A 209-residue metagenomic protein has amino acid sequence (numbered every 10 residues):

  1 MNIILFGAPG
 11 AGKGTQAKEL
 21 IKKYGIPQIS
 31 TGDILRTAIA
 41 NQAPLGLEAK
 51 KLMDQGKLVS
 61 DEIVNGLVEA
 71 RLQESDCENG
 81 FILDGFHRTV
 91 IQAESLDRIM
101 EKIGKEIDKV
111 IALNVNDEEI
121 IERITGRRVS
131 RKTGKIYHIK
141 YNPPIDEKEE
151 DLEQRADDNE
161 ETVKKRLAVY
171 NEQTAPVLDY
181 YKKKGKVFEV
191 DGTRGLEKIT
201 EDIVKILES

Functional and structural regions predicted by a protein language model:
M1-S209: Glycine-rich phosphate-binding loop of ATP-dependent small-molecule kinases
